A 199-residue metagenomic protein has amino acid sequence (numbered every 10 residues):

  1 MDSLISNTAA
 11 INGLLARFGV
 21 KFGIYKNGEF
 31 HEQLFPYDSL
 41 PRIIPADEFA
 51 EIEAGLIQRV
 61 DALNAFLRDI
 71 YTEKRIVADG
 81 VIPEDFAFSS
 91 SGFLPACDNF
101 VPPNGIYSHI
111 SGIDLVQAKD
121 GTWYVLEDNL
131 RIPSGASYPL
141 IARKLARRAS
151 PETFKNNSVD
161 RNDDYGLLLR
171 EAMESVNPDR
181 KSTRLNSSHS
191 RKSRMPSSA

Functional and structural regions predicted by a protein language model:
M1-A199: Preference for protein termini
